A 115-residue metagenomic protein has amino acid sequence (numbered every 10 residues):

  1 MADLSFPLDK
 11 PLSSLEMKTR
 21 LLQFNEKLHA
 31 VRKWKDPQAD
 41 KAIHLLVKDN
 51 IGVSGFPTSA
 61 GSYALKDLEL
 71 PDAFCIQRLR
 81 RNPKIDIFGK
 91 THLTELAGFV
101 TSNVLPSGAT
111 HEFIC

Functional and structural regions predicted by a protein language model:
M1-L68, A73, T94-G98: Short, well-ordered alpha-helical
D72-A73, Q77, R81-C115: Short glycine/serine-rich loop segments
